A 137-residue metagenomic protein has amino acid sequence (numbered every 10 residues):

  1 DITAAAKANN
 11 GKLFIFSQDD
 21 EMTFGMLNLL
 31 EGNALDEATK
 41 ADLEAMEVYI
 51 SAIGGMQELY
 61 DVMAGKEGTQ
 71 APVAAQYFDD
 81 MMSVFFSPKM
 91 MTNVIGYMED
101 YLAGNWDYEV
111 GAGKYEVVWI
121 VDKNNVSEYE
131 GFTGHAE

Functional and structural regions predicted by a protein language model:
D1-V62: Hydrophobic alpha-helical
L29, G65-K66, F132: Residue-level signal for well-ordered alpha-helical positions
G32-N33, G68, A136: Hydrophobic alpha-helical segments
D36-K40, P72-Q76, N105-W106: Short, surface-exposed linear patches
L43-A45, A75-F78, A112-G113: A structural signal for short secondary-structure junctions
A64-G68, E99: Non-catalytic positions within long, well-ordered alpha-helices that form the structural scaffold/packing of enzyme
E67-M81: Rossmann-fold dehydrogenase core element
M81-E137: Hinge/cleft segment of the Venus flytrap/periplasmic-binding protein
